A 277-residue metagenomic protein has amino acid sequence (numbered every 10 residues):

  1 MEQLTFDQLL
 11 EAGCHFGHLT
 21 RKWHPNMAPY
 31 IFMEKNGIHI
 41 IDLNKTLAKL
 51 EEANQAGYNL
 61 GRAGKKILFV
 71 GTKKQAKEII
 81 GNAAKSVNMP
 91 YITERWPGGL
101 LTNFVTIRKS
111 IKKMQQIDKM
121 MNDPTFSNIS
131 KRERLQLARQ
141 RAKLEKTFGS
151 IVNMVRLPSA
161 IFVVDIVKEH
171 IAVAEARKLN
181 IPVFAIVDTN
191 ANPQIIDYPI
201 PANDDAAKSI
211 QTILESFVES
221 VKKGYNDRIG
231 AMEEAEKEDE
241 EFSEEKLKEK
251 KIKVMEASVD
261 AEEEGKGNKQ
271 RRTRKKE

Functional and structural regions predicted by a protein language model:
M1-E236: Ribosome large-subunit tunnel/peptidyl-transferase-proximal elements
M1-Q3, K223-E277: Intrinsically disordered, compositionally biased charged tails
